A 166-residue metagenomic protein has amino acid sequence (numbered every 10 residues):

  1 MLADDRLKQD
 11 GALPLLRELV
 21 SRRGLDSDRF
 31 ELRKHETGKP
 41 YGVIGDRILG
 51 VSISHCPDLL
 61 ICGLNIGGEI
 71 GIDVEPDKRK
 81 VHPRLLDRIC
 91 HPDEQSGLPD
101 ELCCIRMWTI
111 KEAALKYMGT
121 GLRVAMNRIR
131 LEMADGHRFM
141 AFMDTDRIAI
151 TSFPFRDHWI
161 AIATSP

Functional and structural regions predicted by a protein language model:
M1-P166: Core catalytic alpha/beta fold that binds nucleotide/phospho-ligands
